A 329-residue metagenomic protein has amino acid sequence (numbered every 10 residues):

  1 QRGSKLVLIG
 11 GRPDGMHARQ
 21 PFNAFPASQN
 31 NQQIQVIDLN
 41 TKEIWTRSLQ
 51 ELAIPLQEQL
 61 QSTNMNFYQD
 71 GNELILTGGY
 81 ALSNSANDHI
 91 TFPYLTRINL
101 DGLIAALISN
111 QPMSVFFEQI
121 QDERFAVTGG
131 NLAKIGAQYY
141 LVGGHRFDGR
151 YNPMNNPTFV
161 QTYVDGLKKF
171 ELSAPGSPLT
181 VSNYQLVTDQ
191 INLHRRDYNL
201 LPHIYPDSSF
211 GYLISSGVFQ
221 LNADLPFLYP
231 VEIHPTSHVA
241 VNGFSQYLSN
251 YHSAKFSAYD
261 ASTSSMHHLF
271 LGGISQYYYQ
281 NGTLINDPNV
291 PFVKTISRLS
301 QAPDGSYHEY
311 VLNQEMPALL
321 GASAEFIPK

Functional and structural regions predicted by a protein language model:
Q1, E58-F67, T128-L132, R196-L201 (+2 more regions): Beta-propeller and closely related beta-sheet repeat lectin domains
S4-G10, N72-T77, Q138-V142, S208-I214 (+1 more regions): Entry beta-strands of beta-propeller and related beta-repeat scaffolds
G10, N30-Q32, I214-S216, L248-K329: Loop/turn-rich, solvent-exposed surfaces of beta-rich toroidal or solenoidal domains
R12-D14, Y80-L82, H145-F147, G217-Q220 (+1 more regions): Residue-level signature of beta-propeller blades and closely related beta-rich strand-turn architectures in secreted
N23-E43, D88-S109, P153-G176, L225-V239 (+1 more regions): Beta-propeller blade signature
N23-S83: Blade-loop segments of beta-propeller domains
K42-L56, L103-E123, F170-I191, I233-Q246 (+1 more regions): Blade-edge beta-strand/turn elements of extracellular beta-propeller and related beta-sheet repeat scaffolds
I54-N66, A81-A137, F147: Asp-box/WD-like beta-propeller blade repeats and closely related beta-sheet repeat scaffolds
